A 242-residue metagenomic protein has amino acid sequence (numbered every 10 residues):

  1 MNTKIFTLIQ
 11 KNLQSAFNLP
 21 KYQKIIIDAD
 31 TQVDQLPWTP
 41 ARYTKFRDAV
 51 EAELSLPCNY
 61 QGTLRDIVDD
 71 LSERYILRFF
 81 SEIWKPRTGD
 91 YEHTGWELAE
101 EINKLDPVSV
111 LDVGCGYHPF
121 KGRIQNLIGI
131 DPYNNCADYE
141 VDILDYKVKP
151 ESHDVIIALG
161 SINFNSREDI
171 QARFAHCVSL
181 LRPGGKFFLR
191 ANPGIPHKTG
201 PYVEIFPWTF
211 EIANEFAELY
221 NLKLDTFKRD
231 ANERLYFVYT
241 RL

Functional and structural regions predicted by a protein language model:
M1-I25: Thiotemplate assembly-line natural product biosynthesis machinery
T31-L54: Phosphopantetheine-attachment site and its flanking helix in carrier
W38-A41, K45, T63-L64, V68 (+2 more regions): Class I (Rossmann-like) S-adenosyl-L-methionine-dependent methyltransferase catalytic domain, capturing the SAM-binding
S55-G62: Short, well-structured beta-strand/strand-turn elements
L144-I156: A short acidic, Gly/Pro-enriched loop at the edge of an enzyme's catalytic core that lines a small-molecule cofactor
V155-E168: A short SAM/SAH-binding and catalytic strip from SAM-dependent methyltransferases
Q171-P183: A short glycine-rich, Lys/Arg-flanked "PGG" loop and its adjoining helix->strand segment in the class I
